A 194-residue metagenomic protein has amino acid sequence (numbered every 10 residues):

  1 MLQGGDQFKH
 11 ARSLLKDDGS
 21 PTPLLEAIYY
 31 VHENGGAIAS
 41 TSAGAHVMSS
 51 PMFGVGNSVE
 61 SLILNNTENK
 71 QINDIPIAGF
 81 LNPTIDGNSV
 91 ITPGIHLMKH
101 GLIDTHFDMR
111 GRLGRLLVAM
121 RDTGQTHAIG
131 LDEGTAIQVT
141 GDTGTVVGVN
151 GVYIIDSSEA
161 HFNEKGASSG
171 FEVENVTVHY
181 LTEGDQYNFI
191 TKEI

Functional and structural regions predicted by a protein language model:
Q3, H32-M52: Catalytic nucleophile loop
Q3-G4, T105: Short glycine-centered, acidic/aromatic-flanked micro-motifs in structured strand/loop junctions that mark active-site
D6-P21: Glycine/threonine-rich flexible loop motifs
Q7-K9, A45-M48, A136-Q138: Short, active-site-adjacent cap segments at secondary-structure transitions
R12-L14, S50-F53: Short acidic, glycine/serine/threonine-rich loops at helix termini
S13, E26, Y30, V118 (+1 more regions): Charged/polar, solvent-exposed surface patches and flexible loops
S20-G35: Catalytic-core regions built around general acid/base machinery
M52-G54, V59-I194: C-terminal and late-domain segments of enzyme folds
